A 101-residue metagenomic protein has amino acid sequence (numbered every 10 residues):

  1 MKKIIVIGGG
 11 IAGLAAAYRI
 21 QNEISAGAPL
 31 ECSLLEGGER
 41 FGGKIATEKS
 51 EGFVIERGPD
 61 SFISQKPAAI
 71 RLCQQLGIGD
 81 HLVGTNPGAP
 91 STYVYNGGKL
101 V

Functional and structural regions predicted by a protein language model:
M1, P29, G42, G88-A89: A structure-centric signal for secondary-structure junctions around beta-strands
M1-A12, S33: Beta1/beta-strand and adjacent pyrophosphate-binding region of the FAD-binding site in flavoprotein oxidoreductases
I7, Q21-E51: Glycine-rich FAD pyrophosphate-binding loop
G10-I11, E39, K66-P67: Alpha-helix N-cap/helix-start capping motif
G13, F41, V101: Flexible, glycine-rich phosphate/dinucleotide-binding loops and adjacent beta-alpha linkers at cofactor/substrate
A16-I20: Hydrophobic residues within alpha-helices that form the first helical element adjacent to the glycine-rich loop
E51-V101: Dinucleotide-binding Rossmann-like beta1-alpha1 core, especially the glycine-rich loop that anchors the ADP
